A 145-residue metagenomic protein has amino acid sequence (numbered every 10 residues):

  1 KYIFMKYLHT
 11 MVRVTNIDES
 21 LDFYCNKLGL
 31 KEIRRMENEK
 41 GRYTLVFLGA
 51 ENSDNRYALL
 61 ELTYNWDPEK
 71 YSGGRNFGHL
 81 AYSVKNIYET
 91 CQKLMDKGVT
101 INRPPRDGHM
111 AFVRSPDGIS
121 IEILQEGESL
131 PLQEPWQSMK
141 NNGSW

Functional and structural regions predicted by a protein language model:
I3, I33-R35, F47, Y82 (+1 more regions): Vicinal oxygen chelate
F4, Y71-R75: Short, low-complexity disordered segments enriched in Ser/Pro/Gly and basic
L8-H9, R75-H79: Eukaryotic phosphotyrosine signaling hubs
M11-Y57: Core segments of cupin and vicinal oxygen chelate
V14, S83-V84: Short, surface-exposed ligand-recognition loops at beta-strand->loop->(often short) alpha-helix junctions that present
R42, N76, D107: Exposed loop/turn and edge beta-strand positions of beta-sandwich/beta-sheet ligand-binding modules
E51-R56, D67-E69, I87: Short, charged/polar surface micro-motifs in flexible loops or helix N-caps
